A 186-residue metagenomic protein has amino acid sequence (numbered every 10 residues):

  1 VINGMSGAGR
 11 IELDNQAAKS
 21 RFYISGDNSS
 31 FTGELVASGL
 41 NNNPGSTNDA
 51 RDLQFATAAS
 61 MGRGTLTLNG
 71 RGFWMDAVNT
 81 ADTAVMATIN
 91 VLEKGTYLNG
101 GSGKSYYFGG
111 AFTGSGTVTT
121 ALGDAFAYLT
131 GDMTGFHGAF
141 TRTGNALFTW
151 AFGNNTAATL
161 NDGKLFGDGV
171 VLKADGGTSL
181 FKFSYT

Functional and structural regions predicted by a protein language model:
V1-T186: Beta-strand-rich extracellular passenger or scaffold domains
